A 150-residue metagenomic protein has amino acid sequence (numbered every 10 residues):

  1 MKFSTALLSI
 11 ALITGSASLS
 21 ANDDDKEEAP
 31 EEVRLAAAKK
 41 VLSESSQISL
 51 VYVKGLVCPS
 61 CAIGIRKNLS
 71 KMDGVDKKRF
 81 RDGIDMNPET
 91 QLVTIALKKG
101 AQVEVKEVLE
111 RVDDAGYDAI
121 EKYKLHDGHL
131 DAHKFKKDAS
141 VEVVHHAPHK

Functional and structural regions predicted by a protein language model:
L7-G15: Bacterial N-terminal signal peptides
L19-A29, K150: Cleaved targeting-peptide boundary
V53-K71, K150: Short, thiol/selenol-centered motifs that function as redox-active sites or metal-ligating centers
I65, K106-D114: Short amphipathic alpha-helices in soluble, non-transmembrane regions that often serve as interface/regulatory elements
I65-M86: Short acidic amphipathic segments
M86-L97, L130: Surface-exposed aromatic
A115-H129: Conserved short beta-strand edge segments in small beta-sheet-based binding/regulatory domains
H129-K150: Short, low-order "capping/linker" segments at domain edges
